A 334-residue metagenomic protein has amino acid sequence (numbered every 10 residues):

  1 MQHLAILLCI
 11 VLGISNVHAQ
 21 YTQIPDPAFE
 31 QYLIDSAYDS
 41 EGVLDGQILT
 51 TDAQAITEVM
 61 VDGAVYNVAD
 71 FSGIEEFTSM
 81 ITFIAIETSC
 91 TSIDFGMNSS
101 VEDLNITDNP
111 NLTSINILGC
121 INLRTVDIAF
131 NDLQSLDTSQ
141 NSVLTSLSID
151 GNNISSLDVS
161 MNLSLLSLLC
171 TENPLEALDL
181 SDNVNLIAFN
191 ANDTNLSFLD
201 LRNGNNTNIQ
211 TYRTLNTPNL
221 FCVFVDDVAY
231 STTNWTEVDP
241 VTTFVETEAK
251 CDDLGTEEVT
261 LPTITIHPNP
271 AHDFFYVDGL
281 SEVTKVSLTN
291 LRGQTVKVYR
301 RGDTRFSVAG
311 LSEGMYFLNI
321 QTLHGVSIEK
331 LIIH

Functional and structural regions predicted by a protein language model:
M1-T22, T256, Q294, M315-F317 (+2 more regions): Bacterial Sec-dependent N-terminal signal peptides
V43-G96, S100: LRR N-terminal entry segment and analogous cap-like coil->beta motifs
V59-D62, F83-A85, L104-I106, I115 (+6 more regions): Conserved hydrophobic beta-strand positions in leucine-rich repeat
A69-I74, I93, L104, S114-I115 (+5 more regions): Canonical leucine-rich repeat
A129, S148, T171, T260-H267 (+1 more regions): C-terminal outer-membrane/trafficking sorting elements
S197-D253: Leucine-rich solenoid repeat scaffolds
V245-H267: Residue-level detector of functionally pivotal "anchor" positions at catalytic/ligand-binding pockets or at interdomain
